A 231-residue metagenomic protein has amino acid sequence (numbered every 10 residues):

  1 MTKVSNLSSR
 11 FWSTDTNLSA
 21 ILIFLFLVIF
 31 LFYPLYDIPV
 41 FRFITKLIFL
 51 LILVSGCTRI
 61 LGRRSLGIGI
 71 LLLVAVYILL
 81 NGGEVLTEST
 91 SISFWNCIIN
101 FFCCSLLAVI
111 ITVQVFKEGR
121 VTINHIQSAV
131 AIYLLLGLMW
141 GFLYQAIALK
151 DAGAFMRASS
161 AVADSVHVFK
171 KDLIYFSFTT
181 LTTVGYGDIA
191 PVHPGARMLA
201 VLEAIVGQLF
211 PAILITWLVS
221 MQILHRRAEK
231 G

Functional and structural regions predicted by a protein language model:
S5-L22, G62-S65: N-terminal membrane topogenic signal
D15-I29, I70-V76: Alpha-helical transmembrane segments
F30-F43, G56-S65, L86-T87: Short, hydrophobic transmembrane alpha-helix segments
P34-F49, S93-S105, K171-I174: Structural signature of hydrophobic alpha-helical transmembrane segments
I38, R42, G137-Y175: Outer-pore turret/helix-boundary of cation channels
S65-V76, S93-F101, V121-I132: Cytoplasmic-side transmembrane-helix entry/capping segments in multi-pass membrane proteins
L107-G153: Pore-domain transmembrane helices of cation channels
H167-E229: Pore domain of cation channels
